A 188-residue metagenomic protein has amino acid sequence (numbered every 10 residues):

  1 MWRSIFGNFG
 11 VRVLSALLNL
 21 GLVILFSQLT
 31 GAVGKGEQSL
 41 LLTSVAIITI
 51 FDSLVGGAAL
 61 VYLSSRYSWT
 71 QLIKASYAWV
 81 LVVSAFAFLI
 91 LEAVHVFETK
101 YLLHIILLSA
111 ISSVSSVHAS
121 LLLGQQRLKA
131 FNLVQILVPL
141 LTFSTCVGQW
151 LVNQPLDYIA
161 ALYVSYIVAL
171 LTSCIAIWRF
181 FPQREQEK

Functional and structural regions predicted by a protein language model:
M1-L54: Signature of the first transmembrane helix
W2-A16, Q71-K74, L107, L122-V147: Alpha-helical transmembrane segments of multi-pass membrane transporters/permeases
R3-N8, L41-V45, T99-H104, Q126-A130 (+1 more regions): Short alpha-helical transmembrane interface motifs in multi-pass membrane proteins
N8, R12, S39-L42, S76-V80 (+3 more regions): Residue-level recognition of transmembrane alpha-helices in multi-pass small-molecule transporters/permeases
V23-S27, I50, L91-H95, T142-W150 (+1 more regions): Structural signal for membrane-spanning alpha-helices in multi-pass inner-membrane proteins, emphasizing helix cores
S27-G34, V45-A78, L123-K129: Transmembrane-helix boundary and interhelical linker motifs in polytopic inner-membrane proteins
V45-F51, L81-L89, A93-L121: Alpha-helical transmembrane segments of multi-pass membrane proteins
I106, N132-F181: Hydrophobic alpha-helical transmembrane segments
